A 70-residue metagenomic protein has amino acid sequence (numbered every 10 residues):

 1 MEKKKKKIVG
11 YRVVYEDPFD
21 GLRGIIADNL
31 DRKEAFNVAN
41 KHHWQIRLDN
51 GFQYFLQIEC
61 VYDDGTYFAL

Functional and structural regions predicted by a protein language model:
E2, N37-L70: Short, mixed-charge low-complexity intrinsically disordered segments
E2-G24, F55: Short aromatic-glycine-(Arg/Gly/Cys) micro-motifs in beta-strand/loop hairpins
V9, D20-I26, N50, D64 (+1 more regions): Feature targets compositionally biased, intrinsically disordered low-complexity regions with long contiguous runs
V13, P18, N29-L30, H42 (+1 more regions): N-terminal regions of proteins, emphasizing targeting and processing segments when present
D20-N37, L56: A short, exposed loop/beta-hairpin motif centered on an aromatic-Gly-Thr core
